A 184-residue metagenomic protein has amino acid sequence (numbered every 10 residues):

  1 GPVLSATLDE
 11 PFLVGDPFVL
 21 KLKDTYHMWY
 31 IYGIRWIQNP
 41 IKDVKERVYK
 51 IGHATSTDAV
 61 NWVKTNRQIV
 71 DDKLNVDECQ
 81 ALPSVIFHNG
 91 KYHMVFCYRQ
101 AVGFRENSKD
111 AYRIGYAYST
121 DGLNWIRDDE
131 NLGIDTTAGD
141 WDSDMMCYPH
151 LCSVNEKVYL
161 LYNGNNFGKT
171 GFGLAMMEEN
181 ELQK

Functional and structural regions predicted by a protein language model:
G1-D16, L20-E78, I86-D142, S153-K184: Beta-rich carbohydrate-recognition and catalytic domains
H150: Conserved active-site neighborhood of enzyme catalytic/cofactor-binding cores
